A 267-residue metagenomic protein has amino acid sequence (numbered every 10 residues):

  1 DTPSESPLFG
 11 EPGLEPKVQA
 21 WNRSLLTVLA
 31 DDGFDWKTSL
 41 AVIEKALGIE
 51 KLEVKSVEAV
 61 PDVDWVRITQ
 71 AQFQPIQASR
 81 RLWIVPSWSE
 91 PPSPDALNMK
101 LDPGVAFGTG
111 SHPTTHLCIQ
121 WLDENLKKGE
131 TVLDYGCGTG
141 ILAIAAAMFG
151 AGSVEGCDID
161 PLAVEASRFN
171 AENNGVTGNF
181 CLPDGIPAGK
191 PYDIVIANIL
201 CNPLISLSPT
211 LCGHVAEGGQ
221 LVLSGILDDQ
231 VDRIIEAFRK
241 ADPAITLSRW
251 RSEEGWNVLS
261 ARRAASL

Functional and structural regions predicted by a protein language model:
D1-S93: N-terminal auxiliary segments of SAM/dcSAM-dependent transferases
I43-L47, A171, F238, D242: Conserved hydrophobic residues forming the short capping helix/wall of the S-adenosyl-L-methionine
L97-P103: A short, charged helix-loop
V105-P191: Conserved SAM/SAH cofactor-binding pocket of Class I
L162-A166, P203, Q230: Conserved short alpha-helix immediately C-terminal to the canonical SAM/SAH-binding motif I of Rossmann-like
V195-I196: Hydrophobic beta-strand segment of the Class I
I205-Q220: A short glycine-rich, Lys/Arg-flanked "PGG" loop and its adjoining helix->strand segment in the class I
L227-L267: Active-site capping/gating segments
